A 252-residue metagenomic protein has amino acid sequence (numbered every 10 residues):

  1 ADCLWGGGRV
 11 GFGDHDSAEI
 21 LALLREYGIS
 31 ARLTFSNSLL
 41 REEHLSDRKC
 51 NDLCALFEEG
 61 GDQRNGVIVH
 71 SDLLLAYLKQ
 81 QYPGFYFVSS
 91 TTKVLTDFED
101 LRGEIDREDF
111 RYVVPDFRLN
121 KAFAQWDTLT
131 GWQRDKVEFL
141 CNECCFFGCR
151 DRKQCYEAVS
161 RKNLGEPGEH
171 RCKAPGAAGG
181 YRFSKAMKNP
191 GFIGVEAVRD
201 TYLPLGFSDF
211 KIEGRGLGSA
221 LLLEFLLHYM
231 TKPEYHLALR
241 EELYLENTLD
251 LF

Functional and structural regions predicted by a protein language model:
A1-D100, E104, F110-F252: Active-site pocket-lining/capping segments in soluble small-molecule metabolic enzymes
